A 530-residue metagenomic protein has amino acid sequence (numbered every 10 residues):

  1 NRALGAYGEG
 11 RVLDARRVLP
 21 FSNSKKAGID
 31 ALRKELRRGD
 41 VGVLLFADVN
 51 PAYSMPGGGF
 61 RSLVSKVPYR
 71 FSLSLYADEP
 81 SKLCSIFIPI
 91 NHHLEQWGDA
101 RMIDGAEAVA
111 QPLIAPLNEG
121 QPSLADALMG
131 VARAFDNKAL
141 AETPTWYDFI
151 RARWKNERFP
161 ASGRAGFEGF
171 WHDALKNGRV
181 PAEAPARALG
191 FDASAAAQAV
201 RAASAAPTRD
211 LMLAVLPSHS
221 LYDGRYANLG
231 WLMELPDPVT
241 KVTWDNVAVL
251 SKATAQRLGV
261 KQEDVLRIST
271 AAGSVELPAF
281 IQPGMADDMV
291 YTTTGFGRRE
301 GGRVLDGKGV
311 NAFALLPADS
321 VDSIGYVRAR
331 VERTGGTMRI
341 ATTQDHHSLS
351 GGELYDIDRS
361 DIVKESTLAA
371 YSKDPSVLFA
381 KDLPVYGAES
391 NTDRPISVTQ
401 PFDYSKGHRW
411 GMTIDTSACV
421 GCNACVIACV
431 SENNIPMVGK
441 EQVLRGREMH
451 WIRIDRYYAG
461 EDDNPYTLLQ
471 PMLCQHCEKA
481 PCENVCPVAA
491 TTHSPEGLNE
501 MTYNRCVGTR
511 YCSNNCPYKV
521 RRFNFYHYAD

Functional and structural regions predicted by a protein language model:
R2, A31, E35, D126-R133: Alpha-helical scaffold segments in soluble metabolic enzymes
R2-R11: Short helix-loop-beta junction
R16-L117, A152-H450, D463: A cross-kingdom feature strongest in bacterial/archaeal respiratory oxidoreductases
K26-A31, S397, T467-M472, C486-P487 (+2 more regions): Active-site-adjacent structural elements in folded domains
Y53-S72, Q470, P487, H493 (+2 more regions): Flexible, glycine/threonine-enriched loop-and-boundary segments that flank and lead into catalytic domains of large
S123-R153: Non-catalytic, well-ordered alpha-helical segments in soluble enzyme domains
V420-L444, R453-R456, K479-V507, Y511-D530: Iron-sulfur cluster-binding cysteine motifs and their immediate structural context in ferredoxin-like electron-transfer
G460, L473-Q475: Hydrophobic, small-residue-rich alpha-helical packing segments that form membrane-like cores
